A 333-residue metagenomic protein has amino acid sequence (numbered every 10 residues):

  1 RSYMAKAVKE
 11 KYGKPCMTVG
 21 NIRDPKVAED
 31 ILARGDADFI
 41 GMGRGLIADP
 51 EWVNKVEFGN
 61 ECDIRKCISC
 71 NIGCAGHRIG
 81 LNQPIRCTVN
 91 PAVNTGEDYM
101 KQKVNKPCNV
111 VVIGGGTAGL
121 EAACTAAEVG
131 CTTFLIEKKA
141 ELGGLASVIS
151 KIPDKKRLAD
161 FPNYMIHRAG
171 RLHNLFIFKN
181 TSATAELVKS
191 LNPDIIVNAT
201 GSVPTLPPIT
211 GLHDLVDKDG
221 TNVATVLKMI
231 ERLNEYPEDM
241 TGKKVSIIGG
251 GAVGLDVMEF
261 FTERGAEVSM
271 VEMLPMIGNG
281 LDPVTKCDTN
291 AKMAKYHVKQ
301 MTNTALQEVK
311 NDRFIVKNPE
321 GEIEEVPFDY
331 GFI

Functional and structural regions predicted by a protein language model:
R1-I113, T117, E121-T133, E141 (+3 more regions): Flavin-dependent oxidoreductase catalytic cores
R1-Y3, V284-D288, I323: Charged helix-capping and loop-helix junction motifs
A7-P15, M165-F178, Y296-K299: A structural motif corresponding to the C-terminal end of an alpha-helix and its immediate exit/capping segment
G20, A140, F178-T181, T225-L227 (+2 more regions): Short loop/edge segments at beta-strand edges and connector loops that shape dinucleotide/nucleotide cofactor-binding
G35, E57-N60, K151-K155, L215-V216 (+1 more regions): Short, hinge-like loop/turn segments at secondary-structure boundaries
V104-I136, F178-N192, T200-I209, T225-L281 (+2 more regions): Rossmann-like dinucleotide/flavin-binding elements
A123, K156-H167, H173, F178-T181 (+2 more regions): Catalytic cores of nucleotide-enabled group-transfer and carboxylate-activating enzymes in metabolic and assembly-line
L135-R171, M258-T304: Rossmann-like dinucleotide-binding cores of NAD(P)H-dependent redox enzymes
